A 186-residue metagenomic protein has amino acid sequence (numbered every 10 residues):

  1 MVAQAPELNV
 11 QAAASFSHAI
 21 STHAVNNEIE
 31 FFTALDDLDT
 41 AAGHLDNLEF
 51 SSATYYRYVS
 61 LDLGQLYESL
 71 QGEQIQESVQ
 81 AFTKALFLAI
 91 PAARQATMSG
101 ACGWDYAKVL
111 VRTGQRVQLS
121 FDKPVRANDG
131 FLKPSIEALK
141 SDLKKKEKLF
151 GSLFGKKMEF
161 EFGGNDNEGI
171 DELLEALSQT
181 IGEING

Functional and structural regions predicted by a protein language model:
M1-G186: Basic polyanion-binding and macromolecular-assembly surfaces
